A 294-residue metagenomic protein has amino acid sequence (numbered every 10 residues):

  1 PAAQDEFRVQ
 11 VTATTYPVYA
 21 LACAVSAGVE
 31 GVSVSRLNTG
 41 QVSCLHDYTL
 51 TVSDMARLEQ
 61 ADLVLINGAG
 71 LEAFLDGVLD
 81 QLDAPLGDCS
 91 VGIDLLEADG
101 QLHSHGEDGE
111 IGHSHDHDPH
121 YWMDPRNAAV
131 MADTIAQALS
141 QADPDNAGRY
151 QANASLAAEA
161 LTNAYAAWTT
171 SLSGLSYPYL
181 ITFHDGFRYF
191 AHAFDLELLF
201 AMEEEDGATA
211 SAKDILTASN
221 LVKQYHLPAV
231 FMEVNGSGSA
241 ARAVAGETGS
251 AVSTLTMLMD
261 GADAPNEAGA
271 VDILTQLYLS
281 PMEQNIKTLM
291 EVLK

Functional and structural regions predicted by a protein language model:
P1-K294: Extracytoplasmic metal-acquisition and chelation regions
